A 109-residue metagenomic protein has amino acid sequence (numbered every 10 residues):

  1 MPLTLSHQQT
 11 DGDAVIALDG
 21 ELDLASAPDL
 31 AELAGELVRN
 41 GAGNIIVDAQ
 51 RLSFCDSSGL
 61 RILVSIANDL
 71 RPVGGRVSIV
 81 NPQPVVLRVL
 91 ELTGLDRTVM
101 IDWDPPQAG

Functional and structural regions predicted by a protein language model:
M1-F54, V64-G109: STAS-like cytosolic regulatory interaction modules
